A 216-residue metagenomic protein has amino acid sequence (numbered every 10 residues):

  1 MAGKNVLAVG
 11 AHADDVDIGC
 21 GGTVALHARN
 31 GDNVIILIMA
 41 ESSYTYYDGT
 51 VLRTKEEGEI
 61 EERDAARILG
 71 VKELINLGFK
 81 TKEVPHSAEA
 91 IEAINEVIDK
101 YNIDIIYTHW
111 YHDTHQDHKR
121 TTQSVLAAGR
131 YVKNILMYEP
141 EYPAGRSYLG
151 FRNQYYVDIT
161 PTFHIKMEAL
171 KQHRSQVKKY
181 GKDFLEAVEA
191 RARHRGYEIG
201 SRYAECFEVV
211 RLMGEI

Functional and structural regions predicted by a protein language model:
M1-L7, L26, E73, P85-I216: Metal-dependent de-N-acetylase/amidase catalytic core
M1-Y101, Y131, V209: Active-site rim/loop-helix segments in enzyme catalytic domains that contact anionic ligands
